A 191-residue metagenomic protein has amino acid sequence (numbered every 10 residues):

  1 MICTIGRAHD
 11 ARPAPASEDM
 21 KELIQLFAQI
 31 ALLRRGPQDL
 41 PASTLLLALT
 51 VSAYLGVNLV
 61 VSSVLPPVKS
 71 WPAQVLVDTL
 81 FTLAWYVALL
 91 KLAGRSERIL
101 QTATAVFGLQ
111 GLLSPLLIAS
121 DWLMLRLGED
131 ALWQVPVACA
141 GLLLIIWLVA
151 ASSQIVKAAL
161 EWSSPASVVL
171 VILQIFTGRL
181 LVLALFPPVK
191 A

Functional and structural regions predicted by a protein language model:
E18-Q110: Selected alpha-helical membrane-embedding segments in polytopic membrane proteins
Y54-V57, Q174, G178: Hydrophobic core segments of alpha-helical transmembrane domains in multi-pass membrane transport and ion-translocation
V60-P67, R126-D130, K190-A191: Membrane-interface interhelical loops and short amphipathic "cap" helices that link adjacent transmembrane segments
V68-Y86, Q110-T177: Selective recognition of hydrophobic, aromatic-rich stretches within alpha-helical transmembrane segments of polytopic
L180-A191: Juxtamembrane boundary at the C-terminal end of a transmembrane helix
